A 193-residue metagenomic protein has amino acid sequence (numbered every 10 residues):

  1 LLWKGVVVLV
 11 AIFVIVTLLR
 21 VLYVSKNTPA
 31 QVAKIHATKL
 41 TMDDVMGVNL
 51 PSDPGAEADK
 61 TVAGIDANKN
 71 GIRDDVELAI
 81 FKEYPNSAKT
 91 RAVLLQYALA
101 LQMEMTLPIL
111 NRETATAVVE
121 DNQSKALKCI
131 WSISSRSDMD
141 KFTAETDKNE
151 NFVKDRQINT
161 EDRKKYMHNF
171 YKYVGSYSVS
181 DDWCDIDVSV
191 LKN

Functional and structural regions predicted by a protein language model:
L1-K69, D75-N193: Calcium-binding acidic motifs and repeat modules
